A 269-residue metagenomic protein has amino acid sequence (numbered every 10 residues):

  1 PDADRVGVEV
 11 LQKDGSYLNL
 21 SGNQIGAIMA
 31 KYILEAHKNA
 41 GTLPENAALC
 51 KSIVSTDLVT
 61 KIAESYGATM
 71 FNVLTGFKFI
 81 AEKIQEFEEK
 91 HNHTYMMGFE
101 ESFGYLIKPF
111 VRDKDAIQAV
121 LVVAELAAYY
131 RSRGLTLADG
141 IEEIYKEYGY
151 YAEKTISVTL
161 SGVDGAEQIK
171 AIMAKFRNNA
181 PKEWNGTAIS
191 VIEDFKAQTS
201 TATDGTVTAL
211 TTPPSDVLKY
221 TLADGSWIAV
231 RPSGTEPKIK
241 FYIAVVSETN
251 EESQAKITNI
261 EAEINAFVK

Functional and structural regions predicted by a protein language model:
P1, G234-E236: A generic beta-sheet turn/junction motif
P1-V8: N-terminal small/polar loop signature for handling phosphorylated ligands or for N-terminal nucleophile
V8-V10, G15-L18, A36, G41-R231 (+3 more regions): Phosphate-binding and adjacent anionic-ligand microenvironments
S21-I33: Catalytic or ion-translocation cores adjacent to nucleophile or general acid/base/metal-coordination motifs in diverse
A244: Active-site beta-strand/loop architecture of penicillin-binding DD-peptidases
